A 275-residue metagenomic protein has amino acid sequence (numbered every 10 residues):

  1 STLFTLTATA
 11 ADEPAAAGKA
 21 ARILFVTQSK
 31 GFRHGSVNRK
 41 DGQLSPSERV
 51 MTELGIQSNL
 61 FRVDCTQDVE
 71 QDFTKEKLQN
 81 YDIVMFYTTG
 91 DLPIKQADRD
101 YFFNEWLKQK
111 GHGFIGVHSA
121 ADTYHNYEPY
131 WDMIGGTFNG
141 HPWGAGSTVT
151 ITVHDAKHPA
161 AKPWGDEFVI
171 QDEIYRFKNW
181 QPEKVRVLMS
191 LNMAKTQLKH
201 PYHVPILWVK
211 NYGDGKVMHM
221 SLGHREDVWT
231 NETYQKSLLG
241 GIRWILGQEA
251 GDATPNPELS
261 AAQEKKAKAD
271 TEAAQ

Functional and structural regions predicted by a protein language model:
S1-T5: Bacterial N-terminal signal peptides
A11-A20, T27, S47-V50, Q57 (+3 more regions): Extracellular ligand-binding/catalytic regions of CAZymes and related secreted enzymes and adhesion modules
I23-V26, L78-Y124, D214: Short alpha-beta junction capping motif
S29-F32, V69-D72, T89-P93, F114 (+4 more regions): Solvent-exposed loop/turn segments at secondary-structure junctions within structured extracellular/periplasmic domains
K30-E48: Glycine- and acidic-residue-enriched helix-capping/strand-helix junction motifs
E48-T52, R99-N104, Y127, L238: Extracytoplasmic/secreted envelope proteins and their assembly/folding machinery, especially bacterial periplasmic
S58-F73: A short, well-structured beta->alpha microelement
G136, G144-D214: Catalytic beta-strand/loop cores that center a nucleophilic Ser/Cys/Thr and support acyl-enzyme chemistry
